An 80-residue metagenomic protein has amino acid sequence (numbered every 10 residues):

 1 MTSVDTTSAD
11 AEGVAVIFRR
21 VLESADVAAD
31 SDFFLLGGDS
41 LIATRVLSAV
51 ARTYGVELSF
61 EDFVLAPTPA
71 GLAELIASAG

Functional and structural regions predicted by a protein language model:
M1-V27, I42, L47-A49, T53 (+1 more regions): Thiotemplate assembly-line natural product biosynthesis machinery
V21, L35-L36: Short glycine/serine/threonine-biased micro-segments
V27-A28, L58: Residue-level signal for the short linker/turn that defines the boundary of a DNA-recognition helix
S31-F34, E61: Pre-signature/interface helix of ABC/ABC-like ATPase nucleotide-binding domains
G37-G38, V50, L72: Short, compositionally simple motifs enriched in small residues
E57-E74: AMP-binding/adenylate-forming catalytic domain of the ANL superfamily
